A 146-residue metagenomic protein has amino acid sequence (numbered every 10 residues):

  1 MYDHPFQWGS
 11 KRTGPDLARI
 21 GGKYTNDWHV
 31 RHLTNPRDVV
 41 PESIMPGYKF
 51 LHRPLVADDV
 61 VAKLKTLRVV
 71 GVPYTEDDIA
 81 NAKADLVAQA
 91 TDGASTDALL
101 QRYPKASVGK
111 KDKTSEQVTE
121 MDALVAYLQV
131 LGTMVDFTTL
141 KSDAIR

Functional and structural regions predicted by a protein language model:
M1-R146: Periplasmic c-type cytochrome electron-transfer domains
